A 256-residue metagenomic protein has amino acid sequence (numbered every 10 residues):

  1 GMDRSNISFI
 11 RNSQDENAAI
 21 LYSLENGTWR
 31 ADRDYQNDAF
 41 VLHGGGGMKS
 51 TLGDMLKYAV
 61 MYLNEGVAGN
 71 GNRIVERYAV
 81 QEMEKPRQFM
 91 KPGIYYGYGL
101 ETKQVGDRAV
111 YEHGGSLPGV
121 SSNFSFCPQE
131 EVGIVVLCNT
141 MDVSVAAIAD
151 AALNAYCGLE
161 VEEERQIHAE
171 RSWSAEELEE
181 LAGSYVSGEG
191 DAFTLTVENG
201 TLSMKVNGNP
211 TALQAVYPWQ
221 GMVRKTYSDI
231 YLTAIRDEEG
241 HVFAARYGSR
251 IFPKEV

Functional and structural regions predicted by a protein language model:
G1-P118, S122: Short, surface-exposed loop or secondary-structure junction motifs that flank catalytic or metal-binding residues
Y22, L100-T102, F124-F126, T194-L195 (+2 more regions): A structural signal for short hydrophobic beta-strand segments in well-ordered beta-sheet cores
Q36-D38, P128-V132, V161-E162: Short acidic (Asp/Glu) and glycine-rich catalytic loops that position anionic groups and cofactors
V105, C127-Q129, E198: Structural motif
R108, A146-V256: Peripheral terminal and inter-domain segments
N123-T140, V242-R246: Short, well-ordered beta-strand elements
V143: Extended, alpha-helix-rich binding/interface surfaces that flank or overlap catalytic cores and mediate recognition
